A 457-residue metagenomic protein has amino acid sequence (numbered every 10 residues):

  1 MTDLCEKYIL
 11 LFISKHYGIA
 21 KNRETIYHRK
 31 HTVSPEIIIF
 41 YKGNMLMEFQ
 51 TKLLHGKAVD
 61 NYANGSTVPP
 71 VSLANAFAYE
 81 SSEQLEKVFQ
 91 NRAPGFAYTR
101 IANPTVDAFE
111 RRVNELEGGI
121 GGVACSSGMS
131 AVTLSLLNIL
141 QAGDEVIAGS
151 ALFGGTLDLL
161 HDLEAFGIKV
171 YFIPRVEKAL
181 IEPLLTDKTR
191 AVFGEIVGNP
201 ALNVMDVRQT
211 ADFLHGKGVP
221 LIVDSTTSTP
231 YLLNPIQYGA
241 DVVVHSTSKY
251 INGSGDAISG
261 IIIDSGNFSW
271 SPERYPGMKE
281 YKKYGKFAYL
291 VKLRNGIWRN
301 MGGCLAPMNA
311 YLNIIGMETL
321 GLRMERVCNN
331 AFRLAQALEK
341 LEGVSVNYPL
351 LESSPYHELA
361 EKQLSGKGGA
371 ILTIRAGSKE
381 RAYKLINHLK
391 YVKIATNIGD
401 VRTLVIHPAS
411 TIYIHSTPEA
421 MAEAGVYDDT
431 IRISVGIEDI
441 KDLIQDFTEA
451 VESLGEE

Functional and structural regions predicted by a protein language model:
M1, S14, I37-L46, H161-D162 (+7 more regions): PLP-dependent enzyme catalytic core of the Aspartate aminotransferase-like
E24-I26, T32-S34: Intrinsically disordered, low-complexity segments enriched in serine/proline and basic residues
L46-N103, R111-R112, I431: N-terminal "arm"/small-domain region of PLP-dependent enzymes with the aminotransferase-like
L53-Y62, G122-E342, N347: Conserved PLP-enzyme active-site core in the AAT-like
S81-T133, G155-D162: Conserved N-terminal alpha-helix of the aminotransferase class I/II PLP-enzyme fold
E339, S345-I431, V435: Conserved C-terminal alpha-helix-loop-beta "cap" of PLP-dependent enzymes that closes/shapes the active-site mouth
